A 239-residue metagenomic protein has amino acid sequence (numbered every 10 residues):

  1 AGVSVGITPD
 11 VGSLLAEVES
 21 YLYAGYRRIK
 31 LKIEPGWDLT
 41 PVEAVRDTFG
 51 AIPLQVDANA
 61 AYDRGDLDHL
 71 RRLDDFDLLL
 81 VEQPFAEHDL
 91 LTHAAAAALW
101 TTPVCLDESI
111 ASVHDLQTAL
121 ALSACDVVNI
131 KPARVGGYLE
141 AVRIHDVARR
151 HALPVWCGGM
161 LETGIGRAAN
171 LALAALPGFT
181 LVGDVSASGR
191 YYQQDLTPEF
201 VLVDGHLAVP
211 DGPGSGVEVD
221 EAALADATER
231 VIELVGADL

Functional and structural regions predicted by a protein language model:
A1-L54, N59-R64, D68, R72-D75 (+2 more regions): N-terminal capping/lid subdomain adjacent to the active-site entrance of alpha/beta enzymes
V3, N129, D184-V185: Structural signal for conserved beta-strand scaffold positions within catalytic alpha/beta enzyme cores
V5, G166-A168: Adenylate-forming
G6, S109, A187-R190: Residues that form or immediately flank small-molecule/cofactor binding pockets and catalytic motifs
L31, G36-G166, L202: Catalytic core of soluble alpha/beta enzymes
V142-L161, A168-L239: Structured C-terminal cap/extension of enzyme domains
